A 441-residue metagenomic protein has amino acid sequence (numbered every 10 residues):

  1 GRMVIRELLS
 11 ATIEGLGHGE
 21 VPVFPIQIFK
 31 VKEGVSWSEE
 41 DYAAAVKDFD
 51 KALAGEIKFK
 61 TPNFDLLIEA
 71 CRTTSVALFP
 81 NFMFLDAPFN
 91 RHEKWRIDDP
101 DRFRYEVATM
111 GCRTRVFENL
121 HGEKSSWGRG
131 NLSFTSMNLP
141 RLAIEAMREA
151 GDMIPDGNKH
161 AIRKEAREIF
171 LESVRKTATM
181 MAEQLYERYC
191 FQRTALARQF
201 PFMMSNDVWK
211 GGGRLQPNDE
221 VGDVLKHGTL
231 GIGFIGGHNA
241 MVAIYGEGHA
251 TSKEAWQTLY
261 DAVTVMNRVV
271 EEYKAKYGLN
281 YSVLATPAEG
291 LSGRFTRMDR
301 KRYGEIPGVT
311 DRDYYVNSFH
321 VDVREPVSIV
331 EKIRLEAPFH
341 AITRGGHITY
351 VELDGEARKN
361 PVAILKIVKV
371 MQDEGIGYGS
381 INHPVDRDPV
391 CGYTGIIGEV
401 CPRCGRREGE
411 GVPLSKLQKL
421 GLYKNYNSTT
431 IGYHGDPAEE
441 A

Functional and structural regions predicted by a protein language model:
G1-K226, E247, S252-Y426, I431-H434: Conserved catalytic cores of very large enzyme subunits
L230-A243, T264: Contiguous, well-ordered alpha-helical segments that form the cores/surfaces of helical PPI scaffolds
